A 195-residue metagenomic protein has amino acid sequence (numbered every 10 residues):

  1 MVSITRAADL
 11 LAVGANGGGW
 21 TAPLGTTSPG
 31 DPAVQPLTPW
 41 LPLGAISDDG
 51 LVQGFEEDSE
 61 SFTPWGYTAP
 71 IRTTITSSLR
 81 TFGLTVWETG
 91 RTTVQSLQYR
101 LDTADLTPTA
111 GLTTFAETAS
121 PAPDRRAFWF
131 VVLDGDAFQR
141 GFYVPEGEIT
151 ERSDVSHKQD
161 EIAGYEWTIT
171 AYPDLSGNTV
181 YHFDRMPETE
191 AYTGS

Functional and structural regions predicted by a protein language model:
M1-G44, S195: Polar/acidic, low-complexity leader/linker segments enriched in S/T/G and N/D
P32-T38, W65, P70, T107-E117: Surface-exposed ligand/attachment interfaces on beta-rich extracellular proteins
T38-T85, T89: A glycine-rich, hydrophobic loop/mini-helix early in the fold
E60, F82, V86-R91, R140-S153: Short acidic, glycine/tyrosine-flanked loop/strand segments centered on an H-E-D-like triad
I71-T74, T118, S156-H157: A generic local secondary-structure boundary/capping motif
R72-V94, D160-L175: Oligomerization/assembly interface segments of phage tail-like spikes and tubes
R91-Y143: Short helix-loop boundary/capping segments
G141-S195: Mixed-charge, glycine-accented linear interaction segment located at domain edges/termini
